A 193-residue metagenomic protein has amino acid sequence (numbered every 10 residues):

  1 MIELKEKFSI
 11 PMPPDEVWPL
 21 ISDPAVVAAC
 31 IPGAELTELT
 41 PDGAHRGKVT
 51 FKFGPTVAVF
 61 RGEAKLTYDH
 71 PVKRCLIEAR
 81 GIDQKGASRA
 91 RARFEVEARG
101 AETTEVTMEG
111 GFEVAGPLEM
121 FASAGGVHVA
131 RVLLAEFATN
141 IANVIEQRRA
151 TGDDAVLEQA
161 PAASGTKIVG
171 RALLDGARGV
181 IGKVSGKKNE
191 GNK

Functional and structural regions predicted by a protein language model:
M1-A44, T50, A163-K193: Hydrophobic ligand-binding cavity/cleft-lining segments
M1-K7, A44-R46, V59-R61, R74 (+2 more regions): Intrinsic-disorder/low-complexity, polar/charged segments enriched in Ser/Thr/Lys/Arg/Asp/Glu/Gln
E6-F8, A34-E35, R61-Y68, A79 (+1 more regions): Hydrophobic/aromatic beta-strand elements that line small-molecule binding cavities or substrate pockets in beta-rich
P13, P41-D42, P71-V72, R99-T103: Short strand-connecting beta-turns/loops that link adjacent beta-strands
V17-I21, V27, L66, M108 (+1 more regions): Hydrophobic pocket/interface hotspot
L39-R80: Glycine-rich portal/gate segments that line the openings of hydrophobic small-molecule binding cavities
R80-V129: Beta-strand/loop substructures that line and gate deep hydrophobic ligand-binding cavities in soluble
M120-A155: A conserved amphipathic terminal alpha-helix motif
